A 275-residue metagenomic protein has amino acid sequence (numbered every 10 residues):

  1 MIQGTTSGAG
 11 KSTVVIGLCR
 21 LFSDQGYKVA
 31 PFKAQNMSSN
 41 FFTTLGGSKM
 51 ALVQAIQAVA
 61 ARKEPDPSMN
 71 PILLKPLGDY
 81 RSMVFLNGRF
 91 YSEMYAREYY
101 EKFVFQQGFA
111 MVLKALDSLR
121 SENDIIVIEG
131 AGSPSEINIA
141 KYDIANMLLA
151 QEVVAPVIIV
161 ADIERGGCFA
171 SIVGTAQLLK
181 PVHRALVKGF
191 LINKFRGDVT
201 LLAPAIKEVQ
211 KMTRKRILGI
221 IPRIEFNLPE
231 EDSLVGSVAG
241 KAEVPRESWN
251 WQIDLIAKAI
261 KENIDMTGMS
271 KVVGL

Functional and structural regions predicted by a protein language model:
M1-L275: Flexible phosphate-sensing "switch/lid" loops adjacent to ATP/NTP-binding sites across phosphate-transfer
